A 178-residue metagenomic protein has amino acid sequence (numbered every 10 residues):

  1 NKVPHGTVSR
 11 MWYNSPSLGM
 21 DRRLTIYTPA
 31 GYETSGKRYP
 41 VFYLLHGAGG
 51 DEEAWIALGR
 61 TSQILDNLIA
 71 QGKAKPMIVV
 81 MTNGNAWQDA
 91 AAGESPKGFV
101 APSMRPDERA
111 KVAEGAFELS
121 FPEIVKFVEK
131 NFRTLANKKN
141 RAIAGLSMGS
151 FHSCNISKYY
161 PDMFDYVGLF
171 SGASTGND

Functional and structural regions predicted by a protein language model:
N1-D178: Non-catalytic cap/lid and distal C-terminal segments of serine-dependent acyl enzymes
